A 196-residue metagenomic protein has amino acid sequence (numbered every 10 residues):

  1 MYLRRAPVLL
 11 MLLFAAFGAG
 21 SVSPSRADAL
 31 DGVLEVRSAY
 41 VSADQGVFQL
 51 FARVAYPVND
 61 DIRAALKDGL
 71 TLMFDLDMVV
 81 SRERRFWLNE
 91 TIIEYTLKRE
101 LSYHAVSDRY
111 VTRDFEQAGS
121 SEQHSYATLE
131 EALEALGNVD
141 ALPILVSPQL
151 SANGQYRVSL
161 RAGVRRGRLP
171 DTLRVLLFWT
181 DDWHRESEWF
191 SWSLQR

Functional and structural regions predicted by a protein language model:
V8-G20: Bacterial N-terminal signal peptides
P24-L72: N-terminal onset of structured domains
L34-Y40, D60, T96-K98, A141-V146: Short structured motifs
V41-F48, Y103-D108, P148-R157: A short, structured loop/turn motif at beta-sheet edges
Q49-V54, A105, E116-A118, S125-L150: A beta-strand/beta-hairpin structural motif
A64-T128: Structured domain cores in non-transmembrane regions
L142-R196: Glycine-rich, aromatic-bearing surface loops/beta-hairpins
